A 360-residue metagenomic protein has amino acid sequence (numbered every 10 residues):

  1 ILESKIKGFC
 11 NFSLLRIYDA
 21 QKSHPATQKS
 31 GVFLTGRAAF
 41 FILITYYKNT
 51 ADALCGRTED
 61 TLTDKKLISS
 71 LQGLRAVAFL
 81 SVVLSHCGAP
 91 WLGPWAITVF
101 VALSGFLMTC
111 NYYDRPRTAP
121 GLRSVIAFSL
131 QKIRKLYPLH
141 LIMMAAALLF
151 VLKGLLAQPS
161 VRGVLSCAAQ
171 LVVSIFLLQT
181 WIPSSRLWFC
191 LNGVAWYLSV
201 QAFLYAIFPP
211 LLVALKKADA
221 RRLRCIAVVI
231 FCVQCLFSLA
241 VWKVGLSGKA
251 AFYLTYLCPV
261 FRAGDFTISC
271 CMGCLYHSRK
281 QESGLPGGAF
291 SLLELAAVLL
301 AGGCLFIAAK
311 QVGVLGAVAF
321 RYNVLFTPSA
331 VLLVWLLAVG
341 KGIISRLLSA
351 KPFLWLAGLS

Functional and structural regions predicted by a protein language model:
I1, K7-Y18, Q28-A250, G287 (+2 more regions): Membrane-cytosol interface segments of multi-pass membrane proteins, especially ER/Golgi lipid-handling enzymes
T98, V194, A250-C258, L315-N323: Non-cytosolic membrane-interface motifs at loop->transmembrane helix junctions
F106-Y113, R117, G273-H277, W335-A338: Regular secondary-structure segments
A206, C271-E282: Internal transmembrane alpha-helix with an interfacial aromatic "cap," most often the third helix
V233, R262-G264: Histidine/acidic residue-rich metal-binding segments in metalloenzymes
S238-F261, L275, R279: Surface-exposed beta-loop-beta
F266, C270-C271, S291-S360: Alpha-helical transmembrane segments of multi-pass integral membrane proteins
